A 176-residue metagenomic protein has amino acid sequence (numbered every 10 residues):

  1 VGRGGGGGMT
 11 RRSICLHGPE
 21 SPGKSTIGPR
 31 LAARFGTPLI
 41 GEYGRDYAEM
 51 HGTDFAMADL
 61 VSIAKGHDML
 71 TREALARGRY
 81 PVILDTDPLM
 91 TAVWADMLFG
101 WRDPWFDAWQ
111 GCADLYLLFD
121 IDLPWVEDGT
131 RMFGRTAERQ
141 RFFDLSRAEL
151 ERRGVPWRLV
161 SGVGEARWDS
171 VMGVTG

Functional and structural regions predicted by a protein language model:
V1-G8: Short, Lys/Arg-enriched N-terminal segments with co-localized hydrophobic residues within the first ~10-30 amino acids
T10-S13: Pre-Walker A (Motif I) flank of P-loop NTPase domains
L16: Hydrophobic anchor at the beta1->P-loop junction of P-loop NTPases
E20: The conserved Walker
K24: Conserved lysine of the Walker
P29-R72, V171: Conserved substrate/cofactor phosphate-moiety recognition/catalytic segment in nucleotide-dependent phosphotransferases
T53-F99: Conserved nucleotide-sensing/catalytic segment adjacent to the nucleotide-binding pocket in NTP-handling enzymes
F99-M172: A glycine- and Lys/Arg-enriched "phosphate-lid" helix/loop adjacent to the NTP-binding pocket of small-molecule kinases
